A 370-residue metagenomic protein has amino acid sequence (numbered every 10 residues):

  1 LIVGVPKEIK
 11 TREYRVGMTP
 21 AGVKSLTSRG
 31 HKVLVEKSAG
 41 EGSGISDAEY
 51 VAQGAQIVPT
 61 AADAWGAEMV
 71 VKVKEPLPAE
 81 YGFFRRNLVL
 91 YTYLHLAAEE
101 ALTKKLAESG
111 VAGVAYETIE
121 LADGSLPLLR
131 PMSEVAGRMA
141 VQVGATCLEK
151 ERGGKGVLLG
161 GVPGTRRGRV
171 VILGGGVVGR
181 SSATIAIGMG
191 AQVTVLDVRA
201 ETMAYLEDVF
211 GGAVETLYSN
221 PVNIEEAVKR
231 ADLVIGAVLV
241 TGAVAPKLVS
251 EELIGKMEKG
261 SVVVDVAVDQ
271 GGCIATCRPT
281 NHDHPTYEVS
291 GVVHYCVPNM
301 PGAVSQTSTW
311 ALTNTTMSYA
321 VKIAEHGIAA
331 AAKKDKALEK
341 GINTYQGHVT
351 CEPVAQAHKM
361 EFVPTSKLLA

Functional and structural regions predicted by a protein language model:
P6-I45, E151-G236, T286: Glycine-rich phosphate/diphosphate-binding loop of Rossmann-like nucleotide-binding domains
R12-G17, A79-F84, T92, T241-V249 (+1 more regions): Glycine/threonine-rich flexible loop motifs
G54-G66, L217-V228: Short acidic low-complexity segments
A64-A67, R86, K229-R230, E258-K259: Alpha-helix C-terminal capping/helix-to-coil transition sites in glycosyltransferase folds
W65-L148: Phosphate/diphosphate ligand-binding glycine-rich loop within oxidoreductases
K74-E75, L94-H95, V238-G242, A267-V268 (+1 more regions): Short glycine-/small-residue-rich Rossmann-like dinucleotide-binding loops
E117-L158, R167, V268, C273-A370: Adenosine-phosphate binding glycine-rich loop
D208-S290: Rossmann-like adenosine-cofactor binding region
